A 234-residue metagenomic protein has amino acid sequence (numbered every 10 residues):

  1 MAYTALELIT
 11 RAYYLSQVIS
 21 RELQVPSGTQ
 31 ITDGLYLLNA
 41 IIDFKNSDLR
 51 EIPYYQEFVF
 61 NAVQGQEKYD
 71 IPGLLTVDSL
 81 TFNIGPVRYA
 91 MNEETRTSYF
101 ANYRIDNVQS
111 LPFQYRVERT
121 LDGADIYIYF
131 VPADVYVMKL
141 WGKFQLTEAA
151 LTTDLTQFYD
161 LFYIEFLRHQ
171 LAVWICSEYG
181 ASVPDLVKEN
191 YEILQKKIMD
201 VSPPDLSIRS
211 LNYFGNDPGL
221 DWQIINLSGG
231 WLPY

Functional and structural regions predicted by a protein language model:
M1-Y234: Glycine-enriched, solvent-exposed interface loops adjoining structured elements
